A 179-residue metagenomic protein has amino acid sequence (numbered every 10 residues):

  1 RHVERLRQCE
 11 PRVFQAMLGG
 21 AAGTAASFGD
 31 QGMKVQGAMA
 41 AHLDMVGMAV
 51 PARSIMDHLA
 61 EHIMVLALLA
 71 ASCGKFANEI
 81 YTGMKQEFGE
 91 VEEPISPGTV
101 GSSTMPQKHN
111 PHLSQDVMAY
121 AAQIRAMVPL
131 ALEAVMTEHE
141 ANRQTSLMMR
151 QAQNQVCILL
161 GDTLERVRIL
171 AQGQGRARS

Functional and structural regions predicted by a protein language model:
R1-A134: Internal glycine-rich alpha/beta core junctions
E87, M105-S179: Glycine-rich cofactor/substrate-binding loops
